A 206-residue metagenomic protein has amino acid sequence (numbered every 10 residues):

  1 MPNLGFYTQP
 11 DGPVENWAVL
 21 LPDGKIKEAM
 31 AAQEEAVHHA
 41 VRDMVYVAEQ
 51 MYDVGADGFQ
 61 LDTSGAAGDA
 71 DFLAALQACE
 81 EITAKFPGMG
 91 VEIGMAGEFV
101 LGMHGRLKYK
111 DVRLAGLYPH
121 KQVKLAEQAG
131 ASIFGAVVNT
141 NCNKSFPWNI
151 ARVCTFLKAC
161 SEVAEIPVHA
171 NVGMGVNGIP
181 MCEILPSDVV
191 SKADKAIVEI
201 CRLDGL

Functional and structural regions predicted by a protein language model:
M1-I166, C182-L206: Alpha/beta enzyme core
V168-C182: Active-site pocket-lining segment
